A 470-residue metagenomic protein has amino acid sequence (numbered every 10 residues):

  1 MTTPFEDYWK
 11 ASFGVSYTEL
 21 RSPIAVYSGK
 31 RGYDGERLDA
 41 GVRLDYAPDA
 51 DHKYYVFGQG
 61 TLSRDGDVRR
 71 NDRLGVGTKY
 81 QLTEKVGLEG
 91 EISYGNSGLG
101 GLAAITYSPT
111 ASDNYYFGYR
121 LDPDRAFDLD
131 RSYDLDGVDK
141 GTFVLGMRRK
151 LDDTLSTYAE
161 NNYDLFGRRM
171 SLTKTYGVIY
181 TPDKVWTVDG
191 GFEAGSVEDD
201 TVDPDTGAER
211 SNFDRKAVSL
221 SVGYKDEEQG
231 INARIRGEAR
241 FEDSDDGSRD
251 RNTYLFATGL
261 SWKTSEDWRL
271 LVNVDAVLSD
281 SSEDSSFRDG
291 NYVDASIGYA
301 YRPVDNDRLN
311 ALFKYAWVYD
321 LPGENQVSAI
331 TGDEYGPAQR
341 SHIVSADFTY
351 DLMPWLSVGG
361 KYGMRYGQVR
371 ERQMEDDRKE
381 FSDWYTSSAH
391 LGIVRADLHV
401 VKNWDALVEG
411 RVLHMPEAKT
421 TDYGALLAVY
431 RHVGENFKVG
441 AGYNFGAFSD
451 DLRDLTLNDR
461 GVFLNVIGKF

Functional and structural regions predicted by a protein language model:
M1-F470: Gram-negative and organellar
